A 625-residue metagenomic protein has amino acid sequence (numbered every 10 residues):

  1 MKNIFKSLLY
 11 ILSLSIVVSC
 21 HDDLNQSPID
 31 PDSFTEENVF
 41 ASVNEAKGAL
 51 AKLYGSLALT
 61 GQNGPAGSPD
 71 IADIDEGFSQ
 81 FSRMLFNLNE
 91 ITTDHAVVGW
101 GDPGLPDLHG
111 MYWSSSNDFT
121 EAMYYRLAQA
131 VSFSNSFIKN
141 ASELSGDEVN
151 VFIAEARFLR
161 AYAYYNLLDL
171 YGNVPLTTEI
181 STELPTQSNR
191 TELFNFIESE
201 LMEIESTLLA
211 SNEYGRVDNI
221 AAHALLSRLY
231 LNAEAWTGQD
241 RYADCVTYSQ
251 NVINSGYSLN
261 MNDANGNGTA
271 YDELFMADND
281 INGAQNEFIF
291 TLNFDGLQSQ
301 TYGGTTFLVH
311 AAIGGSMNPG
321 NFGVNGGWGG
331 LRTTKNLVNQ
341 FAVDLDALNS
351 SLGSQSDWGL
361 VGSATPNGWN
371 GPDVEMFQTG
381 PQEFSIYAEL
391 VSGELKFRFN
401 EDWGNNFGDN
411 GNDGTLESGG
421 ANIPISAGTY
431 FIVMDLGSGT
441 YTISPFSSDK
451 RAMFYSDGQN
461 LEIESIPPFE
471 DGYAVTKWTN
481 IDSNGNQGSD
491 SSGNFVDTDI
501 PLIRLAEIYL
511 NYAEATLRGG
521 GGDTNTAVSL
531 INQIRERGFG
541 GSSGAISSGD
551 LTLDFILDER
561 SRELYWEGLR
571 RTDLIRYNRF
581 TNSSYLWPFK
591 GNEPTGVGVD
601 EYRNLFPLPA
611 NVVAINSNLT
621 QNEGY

Functional and structural regions predicted by a protein language model:
I16-A41, A161, I197, S227 (+3 more regions): Bacterial Sec-dependent N-terminal signal peptides
H21-E155, L159-L170, P175-E192, S258-L352 (+4 more regions): Short acidic-aromatic linear motifs embedded in glycine-rich loops, typified by GG[WY][YF]DAGD(H) and related
S145, L168-D169, P175, N212 (+2 more regions): Short coil/turn linking the two alpha-helices of tandem helical-hairpin repeats
I180-A235, D240-M261: Hydrophobic, small-residue-rich alpha-helical packing segments that form membrane-like cores
L352-F446: Insoluble glucan recognition modules
